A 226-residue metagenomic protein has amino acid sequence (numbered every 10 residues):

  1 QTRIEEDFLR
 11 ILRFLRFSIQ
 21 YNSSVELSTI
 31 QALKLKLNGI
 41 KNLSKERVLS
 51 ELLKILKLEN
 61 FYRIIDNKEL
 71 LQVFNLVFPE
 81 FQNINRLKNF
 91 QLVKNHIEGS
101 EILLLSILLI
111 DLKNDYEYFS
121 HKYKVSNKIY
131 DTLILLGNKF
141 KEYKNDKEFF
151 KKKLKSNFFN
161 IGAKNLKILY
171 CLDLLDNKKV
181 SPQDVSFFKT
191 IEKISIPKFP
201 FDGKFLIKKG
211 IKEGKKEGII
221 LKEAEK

Functional and structural regions predicted by a protein language model:
Q1, R16, D173-K226: Charged substrate- and nucleic-acid-binding regions of tRNA-handling and nucleotidyl-transfer enzymes, centered on
Q1-Y123, K198, K215-E225: Glycine- and charge-enriched loop/helix tracts that form the active or gating conduit in phosphate/cation-handling
E5-R10, Y21-V25, K141-K144, N160-G162 (+2 more regions): Short, mixed-charge, low-aromatic patches
E6-L12, L76-E80, K147-K151, K164-K167 (+1 more regions): Charged, low-complexity, helix/coiled-coil-prone segments
I65-N83, D131-K141, D184-T190: An acidic intrinsically disordered interaction segment
K88-K179, S186: Divalent metal-dependent catalytic cores for phosphoryl transfer on phosphate-bearing substrates
